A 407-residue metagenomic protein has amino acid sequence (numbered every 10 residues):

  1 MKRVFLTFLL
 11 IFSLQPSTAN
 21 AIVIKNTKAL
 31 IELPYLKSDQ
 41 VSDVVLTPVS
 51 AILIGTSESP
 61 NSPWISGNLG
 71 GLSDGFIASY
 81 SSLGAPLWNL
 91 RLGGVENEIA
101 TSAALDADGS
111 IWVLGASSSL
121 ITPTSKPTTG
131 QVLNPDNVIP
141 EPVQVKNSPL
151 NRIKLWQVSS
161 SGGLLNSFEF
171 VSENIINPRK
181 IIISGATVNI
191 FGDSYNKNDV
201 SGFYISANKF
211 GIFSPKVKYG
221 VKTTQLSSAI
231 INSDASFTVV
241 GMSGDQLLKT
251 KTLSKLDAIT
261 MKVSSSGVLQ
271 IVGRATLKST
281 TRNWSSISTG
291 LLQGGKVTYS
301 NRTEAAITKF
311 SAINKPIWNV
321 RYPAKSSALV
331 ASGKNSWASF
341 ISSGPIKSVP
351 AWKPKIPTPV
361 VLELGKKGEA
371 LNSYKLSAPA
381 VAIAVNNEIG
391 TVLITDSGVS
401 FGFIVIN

Functional and structural regions predicted by a protein language model:
M1-V4: Positively charged n-region of N-terminal signal peptides that target proteins for export
L6-Q15: Bacterial N-terminal signal peptides
A19-N407: A sequence-level/structural motif corresponding to short, flexible coil/turn segments enriched in small polar residues
